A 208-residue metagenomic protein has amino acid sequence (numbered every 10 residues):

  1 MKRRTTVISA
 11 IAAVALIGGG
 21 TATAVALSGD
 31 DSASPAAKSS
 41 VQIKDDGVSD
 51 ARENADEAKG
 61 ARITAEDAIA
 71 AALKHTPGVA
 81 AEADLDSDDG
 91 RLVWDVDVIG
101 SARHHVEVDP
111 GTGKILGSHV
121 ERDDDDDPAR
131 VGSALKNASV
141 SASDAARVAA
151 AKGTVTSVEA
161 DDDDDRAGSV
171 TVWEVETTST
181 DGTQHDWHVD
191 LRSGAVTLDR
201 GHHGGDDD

Functional and structural regions predicted by a protein language model:
M1-I8, T21-Q42, D207-D208: C-terminal region of N-terminal signal peptides and the immediate post-cleavage residues of exported proteins
A12-T21: Core hydrophobic alpha-helical transmembrane segments of single-pass membrane proteins
P35-A51, R62: N-terminal, intrinsically disordered, polar/charged segments of Gram-positive cell-envelope systems that serve as
D45-S49, E121-P128, G201-D208: Long, acidic low-complexity intrinsically disordered regions
A51-A83, G132-D161: Short, non-transmembrane alpha-helical segments in secretory-pathway proteins
H75-V108, V158-V189: Exposed beta-strand-loop-beta-strand "reactive/processing" segments of non-cytosolic proteins
I99-R147: A small/polar (G/S/T-enriched), proline-flanked helix-loop surface module common in exported/cell-envelope proteins
H104-E121, T183-H202: A short, surface-exposed beta-strand/turn
